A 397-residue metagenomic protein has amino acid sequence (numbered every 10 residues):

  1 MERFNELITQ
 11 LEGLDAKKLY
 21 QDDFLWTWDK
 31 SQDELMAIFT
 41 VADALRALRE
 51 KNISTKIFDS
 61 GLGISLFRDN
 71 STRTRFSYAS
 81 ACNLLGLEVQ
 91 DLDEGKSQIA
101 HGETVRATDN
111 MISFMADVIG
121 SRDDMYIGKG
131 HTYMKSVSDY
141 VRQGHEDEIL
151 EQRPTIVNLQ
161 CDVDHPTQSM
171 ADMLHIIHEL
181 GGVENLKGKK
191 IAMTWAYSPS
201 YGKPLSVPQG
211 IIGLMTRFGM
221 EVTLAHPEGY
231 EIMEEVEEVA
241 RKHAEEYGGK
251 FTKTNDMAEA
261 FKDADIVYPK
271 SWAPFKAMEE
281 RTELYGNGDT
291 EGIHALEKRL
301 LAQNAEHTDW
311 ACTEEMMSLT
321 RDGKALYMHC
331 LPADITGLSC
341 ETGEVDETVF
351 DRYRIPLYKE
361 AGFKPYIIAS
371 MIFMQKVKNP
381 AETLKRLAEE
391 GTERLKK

Functional and structural regions predicted by a protein language model:
M1-F76, S80: Positively charged, low-complexity intrinsically disordered leader regions
K56-I177: Phosphate/diphosphate ligand-binding glycine-rich loop within oxidoreductases
R68-S80, I177-E291: Glycine-rich phosphate/diphosphate-binding loop of Rossmann-like nucleotide-binding domains
I112, E259-A260, V349: Structural alpha-helical scaffold elements that stabilize or flank donor/cofactor-binding regions in carbohydrate
N185-K187, T216, E315-K324, D351-R352: Short, conserved loop/helix-junction motifs that constitute active-site signature segments in enzyme catalytic cores
A277-E341: ADP-ribose/adenylate-binding Rossmann-like module
T320-K397: Adenosine-phosphate binding glycine-rich loop
